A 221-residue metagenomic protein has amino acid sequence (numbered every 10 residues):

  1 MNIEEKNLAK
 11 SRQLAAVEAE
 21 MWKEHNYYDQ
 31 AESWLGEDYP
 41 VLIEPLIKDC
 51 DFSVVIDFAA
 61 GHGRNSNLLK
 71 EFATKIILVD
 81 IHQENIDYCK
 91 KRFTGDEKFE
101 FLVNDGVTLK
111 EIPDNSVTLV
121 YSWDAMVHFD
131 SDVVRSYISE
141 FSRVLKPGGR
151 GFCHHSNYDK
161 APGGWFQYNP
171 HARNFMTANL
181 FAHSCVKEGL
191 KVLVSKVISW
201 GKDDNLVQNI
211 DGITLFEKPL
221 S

Functional and structural regions predicted by a protein language model:
M1-V54, F58-K110, F129-R135, R150-S221: Class I (Rossmann-like) S-adenosyl-L-methionine-dependent methyltransferase catalytic domain, capturing the SAM-binding
K110-V120: A short acidic, Gly/Pro-enriched loop at the edge of an enzyme's catalytic core that lines a small-molecule cofactor
T118-D132: A short SAM/SAH-binding and catalytic strip from SAM-dependent methyltransferases
R135-P147: A short glycine-rich, Lys/Arg-flanked "PGG" loop and its adjoining helix->strand segment in the class I
